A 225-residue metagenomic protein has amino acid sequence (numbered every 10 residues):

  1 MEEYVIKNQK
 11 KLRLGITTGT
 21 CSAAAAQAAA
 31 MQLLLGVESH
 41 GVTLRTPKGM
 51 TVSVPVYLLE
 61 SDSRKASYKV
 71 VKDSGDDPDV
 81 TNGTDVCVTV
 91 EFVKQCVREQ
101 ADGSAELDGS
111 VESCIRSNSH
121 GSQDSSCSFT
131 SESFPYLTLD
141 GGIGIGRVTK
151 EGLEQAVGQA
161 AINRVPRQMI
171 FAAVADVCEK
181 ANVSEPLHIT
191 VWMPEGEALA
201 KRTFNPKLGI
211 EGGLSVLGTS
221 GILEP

Functional and structural regions predicted by a protein language model:
M1-E99, D108, C114, C127-L208: Generic N-terminal targeting/processing segments that precede catalytic cores or assembly contacts
R98-A101, S119: Sequence-pattern detector for short linear motifs and compositional/periodic biases rather than a specific fold
P206-E211, S215-P225: Phosphate/pyrophosphate-binding betaalpha-module
